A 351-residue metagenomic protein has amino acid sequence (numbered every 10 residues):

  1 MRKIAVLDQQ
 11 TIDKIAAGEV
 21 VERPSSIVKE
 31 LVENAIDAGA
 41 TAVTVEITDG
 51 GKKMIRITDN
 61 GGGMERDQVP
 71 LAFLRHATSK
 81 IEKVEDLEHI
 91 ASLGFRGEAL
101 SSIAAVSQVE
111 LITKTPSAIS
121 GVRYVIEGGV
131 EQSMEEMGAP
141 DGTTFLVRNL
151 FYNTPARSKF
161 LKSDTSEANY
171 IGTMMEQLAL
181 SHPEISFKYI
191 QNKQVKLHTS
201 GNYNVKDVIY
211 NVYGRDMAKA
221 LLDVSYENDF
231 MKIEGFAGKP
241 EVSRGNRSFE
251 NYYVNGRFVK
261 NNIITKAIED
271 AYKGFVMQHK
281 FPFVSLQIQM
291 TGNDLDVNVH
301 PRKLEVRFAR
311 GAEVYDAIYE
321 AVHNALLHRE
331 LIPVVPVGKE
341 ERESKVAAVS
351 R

Functional and structural regions predicted by a protein language model:
M1-R351: N-terminal phosphate-binding caps/lids of nucleotide- and nucleic-acid-binding domains
